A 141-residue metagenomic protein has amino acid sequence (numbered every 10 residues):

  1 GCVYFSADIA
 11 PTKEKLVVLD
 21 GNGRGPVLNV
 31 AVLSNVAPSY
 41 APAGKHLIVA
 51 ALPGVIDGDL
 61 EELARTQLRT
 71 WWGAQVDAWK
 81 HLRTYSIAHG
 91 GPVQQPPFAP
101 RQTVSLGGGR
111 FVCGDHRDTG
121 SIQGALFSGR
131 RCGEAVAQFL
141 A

Functional and structural regions predicted by a protein language model:
G1-E62, T66, T70-W72: Mid-domain catalytic core of redox enzymes that form a hydrophobic substrate pocket/lid adjacent to a catalytic redox
V32, P38-P42, T84-V112, H116-T119: FAD-binding beta-loop-beta segment adjacent to the flavin cofactor pocket
L60, Q94-F98, G124-A125: Residues at alpha-helix caps and immediate loop-helix transition turns in enzyme cores, especially N- and C-cap
W72-Q75, L140: A general structural signal marking secondary-structure boundaries and capping sites
A74-I87: A short coil-to-beta-strand element that immediately follows conserved catalytic motifs
G114-L140: A conserved FAD-binding loop/helix module that cradles the flavin
